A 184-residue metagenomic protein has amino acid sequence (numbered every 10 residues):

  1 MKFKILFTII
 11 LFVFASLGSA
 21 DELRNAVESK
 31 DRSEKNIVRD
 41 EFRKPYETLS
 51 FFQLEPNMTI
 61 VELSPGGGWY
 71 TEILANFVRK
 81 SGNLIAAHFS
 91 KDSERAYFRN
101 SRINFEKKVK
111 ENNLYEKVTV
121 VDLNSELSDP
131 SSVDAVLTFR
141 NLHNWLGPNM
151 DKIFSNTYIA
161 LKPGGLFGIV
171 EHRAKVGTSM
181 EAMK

Functional and structural regions predicted by a protein language model:
L23-F51, E55: Class I SAM-dependent methyltransferase Rossmann-like catalytic core, especially the SAM/SAH-binding loop
E55, V78-R79, W145-G147, L161-P163: Helix-to-beta-strand junctions that scaffold the AdoMet/dcAdoMet cofactor pocket in Class I SAM-dependent enzymes
N57-G66: Conserved class I S-adenosyl-L-methionine
A75, D151-L166: A short glycine-rich, Lys/Arg-flanked "PGG" loop and its adjoining helix->strand segment in the class I
I85, G164-H172: Conserved beta-strand signature within the Rossmann-like core of class I S-adenosyl-L-methionine
D122-L123, N144-T157: A short, conserved alpha-helix within the catalytic core of class I
E126-V136: A short acidic, Gly/Pro-enriched loop at the edge of an enzyme's catalytic core that lines a small-molecule cofactor
M180-K184: Conserved Class I S-adenosyl-L-methionine
